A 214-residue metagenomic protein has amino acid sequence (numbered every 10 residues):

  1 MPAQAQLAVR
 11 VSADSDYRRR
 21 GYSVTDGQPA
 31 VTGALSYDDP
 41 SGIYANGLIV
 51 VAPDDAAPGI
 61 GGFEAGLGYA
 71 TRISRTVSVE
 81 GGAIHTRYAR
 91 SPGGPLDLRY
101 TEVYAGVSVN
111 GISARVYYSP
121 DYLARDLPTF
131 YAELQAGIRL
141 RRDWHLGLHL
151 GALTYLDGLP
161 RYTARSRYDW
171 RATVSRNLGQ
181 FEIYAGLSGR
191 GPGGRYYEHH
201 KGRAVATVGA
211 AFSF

Functional and structural regions predicted by a protein language model:
Q4-D54: Short glycine/proline- and aromatic-enriched beta-strand/turn motifs that initiate or cap beta-hairpins
A5, G27-V31, G59-F63, V77 (+5 more regions): Residues that define the transmembrane beta-barrel architecture of outer-membrane proteins
L7-V9, S41-G47, R75-G81, G111-V116 (+2 more regions): Repeated loop/turn-to-beta-strand initiation elements of outer-membrane beta-barrel proteins
A13-R19, I49-P53, T71, H85-A89 (+6 more regions): Transmembrane beta-strands of outer-membrane beta-barrel pores
G21-P29, V51-G61, R90-D97, D121-F130 (+2 more regions): Solvent-exposed loop/turn segments connecting transmembrane beta-strands in outer-membrane beta-barrel proteins
A34-S36, G66-G68, Y104-G106, E133-G137 (+2 more regions): Outer-membrane beta-barrel architecture
P95-G158: Detector for outer-membrane/organellar transmembrane beta-barrel domains, recognizing the amphipathic beta-strand
N110, A172-E182, H200-F214: Outer-membrane beta-barrel "beta-signal"
